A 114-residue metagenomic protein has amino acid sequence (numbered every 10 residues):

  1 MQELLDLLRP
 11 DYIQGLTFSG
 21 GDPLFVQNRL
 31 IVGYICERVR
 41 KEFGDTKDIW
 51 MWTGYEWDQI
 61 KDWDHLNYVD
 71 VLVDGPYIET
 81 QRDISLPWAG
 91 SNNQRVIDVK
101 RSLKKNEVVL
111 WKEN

Functional and structural regions predicted by a protein language model:
M1-M51, Y55-D62: Conserved Radical SAM active-site core
R9-D11, R40-T46, G54-N114: Auxiliary Fe-S-binding modules of radical SAM enzymes
